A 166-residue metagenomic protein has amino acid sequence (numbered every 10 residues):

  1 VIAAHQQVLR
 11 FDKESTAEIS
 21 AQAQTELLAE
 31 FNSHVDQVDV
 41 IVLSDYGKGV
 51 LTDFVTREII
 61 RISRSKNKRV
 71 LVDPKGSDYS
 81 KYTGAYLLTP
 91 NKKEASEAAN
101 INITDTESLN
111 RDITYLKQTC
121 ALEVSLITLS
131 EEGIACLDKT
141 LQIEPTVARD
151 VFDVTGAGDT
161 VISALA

Functional and structural regions predicted by a protein language model:
V1-L43: Conserved N-terminal subdomain of the carbohydrate kinase-like
I2, A85-K93: Non-cysteine beta-strand/loop elements that form the S-adenosyl-L-methionine
K13, P90, P145-V147: Active-site donor-binding loop signature of nucleotide-sugar glycosyltransferases
E18, Q37, S44, F54-G84 (+3 more regions): Conserved phosphate-binding/catalytic region of the ribokinase-like
G47-L51: Glycine-rich phosphate-binding loops at beta-strand->alpha-helix junctions
